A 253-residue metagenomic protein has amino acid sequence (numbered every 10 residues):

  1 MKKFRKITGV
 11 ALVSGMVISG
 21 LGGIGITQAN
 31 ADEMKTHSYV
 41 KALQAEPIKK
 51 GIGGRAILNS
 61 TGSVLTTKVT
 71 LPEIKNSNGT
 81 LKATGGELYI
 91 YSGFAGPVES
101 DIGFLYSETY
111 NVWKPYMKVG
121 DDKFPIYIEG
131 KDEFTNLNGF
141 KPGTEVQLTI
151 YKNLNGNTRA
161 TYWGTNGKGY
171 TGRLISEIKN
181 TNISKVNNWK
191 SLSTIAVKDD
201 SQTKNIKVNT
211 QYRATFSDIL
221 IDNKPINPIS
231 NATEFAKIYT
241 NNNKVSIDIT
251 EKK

Functional and structural regions predicted by a protein language model:
M1-A29: Sec-dependent N-terminal signal peptides of Gram-positive bacterial secreted proteins and lipoproteins
T27-K253: Exposed, interaction-prone regions of secreted/extracellular proteins
